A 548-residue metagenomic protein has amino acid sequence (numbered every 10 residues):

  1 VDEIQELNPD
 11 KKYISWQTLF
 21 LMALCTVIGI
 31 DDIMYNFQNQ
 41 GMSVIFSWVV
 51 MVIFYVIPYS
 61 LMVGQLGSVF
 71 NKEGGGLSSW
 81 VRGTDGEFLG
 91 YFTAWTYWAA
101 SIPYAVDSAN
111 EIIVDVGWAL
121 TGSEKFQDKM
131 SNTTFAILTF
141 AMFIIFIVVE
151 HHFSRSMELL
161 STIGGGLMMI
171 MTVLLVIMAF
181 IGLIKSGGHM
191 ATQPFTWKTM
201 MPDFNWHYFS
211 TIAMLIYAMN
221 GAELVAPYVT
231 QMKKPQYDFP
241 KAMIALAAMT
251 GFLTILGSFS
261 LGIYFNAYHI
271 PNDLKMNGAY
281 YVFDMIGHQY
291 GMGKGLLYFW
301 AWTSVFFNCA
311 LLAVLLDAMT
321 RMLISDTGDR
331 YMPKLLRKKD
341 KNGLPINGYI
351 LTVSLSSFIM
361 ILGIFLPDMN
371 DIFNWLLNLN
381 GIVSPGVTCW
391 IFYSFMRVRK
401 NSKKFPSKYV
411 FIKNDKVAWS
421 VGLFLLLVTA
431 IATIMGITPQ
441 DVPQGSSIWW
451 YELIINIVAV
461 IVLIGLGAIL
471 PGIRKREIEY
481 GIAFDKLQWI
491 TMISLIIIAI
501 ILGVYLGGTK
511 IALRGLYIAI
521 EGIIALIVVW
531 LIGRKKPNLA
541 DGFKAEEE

Functional and structural regions predicted by a protein language model:
V1-V50, Y55-G64, S68-K72, G467 (+2 more regions): Membrane-interface "cap" regions at the ends of multi-pass membrane proteins
D10, K339-N342, T388-P439, W450-E452 (+2 more regions): C-terminal membrane-solvent junction of multi-pass transporters and transport-like membrane proteins
K11-L19, A136, K233-Q236, A245-T250 (+3 more regions): Loop-to-transmembrane helix boundary motifs in multi-pass membrane proteins
K12, F46, M130-T133, T162-G295 (+1 more regions): Helix-loop-helix junctions that connect adjacent transmembrane segments in multi-pass membrane transporters
W16-A23, T121-R155, M169-M178, M219-N220 (+4 more regions): Transmembrane alpha-helical segments of multi-pass small-molecule transport proteins
S60-Q65, V69, E73-T139, N308-M322 (+2 more regions): Hydrophobic transmembrane alpha-helices that form the core helical bundles of multi-pass secondary transporters
S78-R82, G86, A245-L312, M332-N380: TM-loop-TM module centered on a large, flexible mid-protein loop between adjacent transmembrane helices in multi-pass
A136-G188, N220, M243-A247, L377-W390 (+3 more regions): Membrane-interface loop-to-helix entry segments
